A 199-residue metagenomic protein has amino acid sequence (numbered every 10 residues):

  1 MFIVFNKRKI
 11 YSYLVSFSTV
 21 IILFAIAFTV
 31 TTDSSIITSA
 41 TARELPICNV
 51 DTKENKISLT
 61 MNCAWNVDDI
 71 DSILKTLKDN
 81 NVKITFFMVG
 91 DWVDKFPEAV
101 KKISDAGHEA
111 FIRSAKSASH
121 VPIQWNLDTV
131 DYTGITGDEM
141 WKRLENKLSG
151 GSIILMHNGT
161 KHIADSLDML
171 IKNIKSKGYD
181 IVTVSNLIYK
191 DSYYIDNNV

Functional and structural regions predicted by a protein language model:
M1-S12: N-terminal Lys/Arg-rich, disordered targeting/topogenic segments
Y13-V30: Hydrophobic membrane-insertion alpha-helices, especially the h-region of bacterial N-terminal signal peptides
A25-D33, N55-S58, P122-T129: Short, mixed-charge, low-aromatic patches
T29, M88, Y132-G134: Acidic/histidine-rich helix-loop elements that form or flank divalent-metal/phosphate-binding sites at the catalytic
S35-E109, V130, M169, D180 (+2 more regions): Active-site beta->alpha N-cap acidic-glycine motif
K75, D94-K101, D105, E109-V199: Catalytic domains of cell-wall/extracellular-matrix polysaccharide-remodeling enzymes, centered on de-N-acetylation
